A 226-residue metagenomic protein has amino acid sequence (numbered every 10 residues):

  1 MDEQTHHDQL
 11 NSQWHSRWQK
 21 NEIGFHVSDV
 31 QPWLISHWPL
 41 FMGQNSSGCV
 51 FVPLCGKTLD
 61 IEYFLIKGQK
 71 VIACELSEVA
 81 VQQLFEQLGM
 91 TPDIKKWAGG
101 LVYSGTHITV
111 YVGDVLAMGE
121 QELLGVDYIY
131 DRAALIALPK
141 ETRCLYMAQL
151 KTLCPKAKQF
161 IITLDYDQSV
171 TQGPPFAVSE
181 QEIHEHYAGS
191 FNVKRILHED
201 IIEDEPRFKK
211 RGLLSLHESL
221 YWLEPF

Functional and structural regions predicted by a protein language model:
D2-G48, K57-I61, I72-I108, V112-E122 (+2 more regions): Class I (Rossmann-like) S-adenosyl-L-methionine-dependent methyltransferase catalytic domain, capturing the SAM-binding
S47, G125-V126, A134: Local beta-strand N-terminus motif with an aromatic residue
F51-G56, A134: Class I SAM-dependent methyltransferase "Motif I" SAM/SAH-binding loop
C55-K57, K140-E141: Short beta->alpha connector loops
L65-I66: Gly/Ala-rich phosphate-binding loop of Rossmann-like dinucleotide-binding domains, activating on the conserved
Q69: Conserved acetyl-CoA-binding loop of GNAT-fold acetyltransferases
Y130: A conserved beta-strand element that flanks and buttresses the S-adenosyl-L-methionine
A137-Q149: A short, conserved alpha-helix within the catalytic core of class I
